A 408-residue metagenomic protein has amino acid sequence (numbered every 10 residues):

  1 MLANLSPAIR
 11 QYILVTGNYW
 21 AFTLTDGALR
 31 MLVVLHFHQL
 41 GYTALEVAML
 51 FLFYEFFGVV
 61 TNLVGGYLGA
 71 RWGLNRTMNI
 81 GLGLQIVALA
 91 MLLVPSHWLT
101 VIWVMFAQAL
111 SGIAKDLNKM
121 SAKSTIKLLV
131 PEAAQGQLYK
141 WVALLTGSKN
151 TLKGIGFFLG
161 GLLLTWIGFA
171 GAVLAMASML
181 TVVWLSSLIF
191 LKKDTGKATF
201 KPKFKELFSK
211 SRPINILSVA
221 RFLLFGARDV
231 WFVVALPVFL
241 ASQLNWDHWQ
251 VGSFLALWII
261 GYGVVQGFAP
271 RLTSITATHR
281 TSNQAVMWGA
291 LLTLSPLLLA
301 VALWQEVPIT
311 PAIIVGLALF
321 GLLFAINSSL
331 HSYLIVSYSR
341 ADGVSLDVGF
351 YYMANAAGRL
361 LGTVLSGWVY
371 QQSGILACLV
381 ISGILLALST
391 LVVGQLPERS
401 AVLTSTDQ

Functional and structural regions predicted by a protein language model:
L5-F56, N215-L255: Helix-loop boundary and gating motifs at the non-cytosolic
W20, A88, L99-N118, T310-I326: Hydrophobic core of transmembrane alpha-helices in multi-pass small-molecule transporters, especially MFS/SLC-type
G58-V60, S253-A277, L292-S295: Transmembrane alpha-helices of Major Facilitator/SLC transporters
V59-S96: Conserved MFS/SLC helix-loop-helix module at the cytosolic interface between two early adjacent transmembrane helices
T61-L74, L164, V265-N283, Y370: Helix-to-loop junctions at the C-terminal end of transmembrane segments in multipass secondary transporters
G83-W98, A290-V307: C-terminal ends and interior cores of transmembrane alpha-helices in multi-pass membrane transporters/permeases
A107-K149: Cytoplasmic helix-loop-helix junction between adjacent transmembrane helices in 12-TM secondary transporters
S339-Q371: A late C-terminal transmembrane helix in Major Facilitator Superfamily
